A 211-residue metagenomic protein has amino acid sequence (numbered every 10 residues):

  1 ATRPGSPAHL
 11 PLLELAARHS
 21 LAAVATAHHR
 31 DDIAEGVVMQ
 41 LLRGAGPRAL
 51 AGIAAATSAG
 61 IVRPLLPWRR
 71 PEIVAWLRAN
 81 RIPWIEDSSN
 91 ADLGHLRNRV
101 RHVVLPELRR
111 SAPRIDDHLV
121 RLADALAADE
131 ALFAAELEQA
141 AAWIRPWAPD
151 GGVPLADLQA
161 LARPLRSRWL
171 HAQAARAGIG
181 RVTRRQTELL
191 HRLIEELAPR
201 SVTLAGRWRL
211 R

Functional and structural regions predicted by a protein language model:
A1-E14, P47: ATP-dependent adenylate-handling ligase core
R3, R63-P64, L161, R181: Residue-level marker of alpha-helix boundaries and capping positions
R3-P7, R99, L161-L165: A generic alpha-helix signature
A8, R18-A27, D31-L126, A134 (+1 more regions): Catalytic subdomain that performs nucleotidyl-dependent activation
P11, W76, W169-Q173: Amphipathic alpha-helical segments that form well-ordered structural scaffolds and often line/cohere around active
L15, L108, Q173-A174: Broad structural signal for hydrophobic residues in well-ordered alpha-helices, predominantly aliphatic
L42, A55-S58, H102, V120-R211: AMP-forming adenylation/ATP pyrophosphatase catalytic core
